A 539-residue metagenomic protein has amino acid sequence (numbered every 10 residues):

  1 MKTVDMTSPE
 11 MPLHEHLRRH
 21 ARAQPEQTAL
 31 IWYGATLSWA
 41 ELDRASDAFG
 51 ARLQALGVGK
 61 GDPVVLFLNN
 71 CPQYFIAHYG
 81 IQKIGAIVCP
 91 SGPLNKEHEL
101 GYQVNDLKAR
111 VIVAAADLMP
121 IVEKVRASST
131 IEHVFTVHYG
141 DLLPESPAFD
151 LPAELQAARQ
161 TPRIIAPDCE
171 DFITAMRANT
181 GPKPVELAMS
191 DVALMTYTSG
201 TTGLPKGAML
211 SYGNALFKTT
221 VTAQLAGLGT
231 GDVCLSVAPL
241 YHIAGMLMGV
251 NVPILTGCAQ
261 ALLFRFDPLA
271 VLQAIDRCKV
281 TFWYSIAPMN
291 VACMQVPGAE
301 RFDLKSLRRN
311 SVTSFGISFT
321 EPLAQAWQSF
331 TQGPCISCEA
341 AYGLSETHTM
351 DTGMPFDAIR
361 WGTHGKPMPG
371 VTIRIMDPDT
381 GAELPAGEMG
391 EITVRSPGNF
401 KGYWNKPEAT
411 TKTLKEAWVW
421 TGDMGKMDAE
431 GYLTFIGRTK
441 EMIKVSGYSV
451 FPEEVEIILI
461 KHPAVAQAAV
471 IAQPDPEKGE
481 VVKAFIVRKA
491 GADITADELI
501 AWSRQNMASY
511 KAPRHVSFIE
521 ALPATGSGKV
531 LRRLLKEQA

Functional and structural regions predicted by a protein language model:
P9, E26-C71, F75-Y79, K96-G101 (+1 more regions): Conserved AMP-binding/adenylate-forming core of the ANL superfamily
E26, R159-Y197, L204, G227-V233: Conserved pre-ATP/AMP-binding loop-to-beta segment of ANL
S38-A40, P184-E186, A193-F217: Conserved AMP-binding A3 loop
D43-A48, R177-T180, M189, A208-G229 (+4 more regions): Conserved structural elements of the adenylate-forming
A55-L56, K83-T174, A490-A492: Structural core segment of the AMP-binding/adenylate-forming
N95, Y102, I112-A114, W283 (+8 more regions): AMP-binding/adenylate-forming catalytic core of the ANL superfamily
L216-V233, Y241-F282, V296: Conserved AMP-binding/adenylation subdomain of ANL enzymes
R277-S285, M294-W361, T372: Gly/Ser/Thr-rich phosphate-binding loop
